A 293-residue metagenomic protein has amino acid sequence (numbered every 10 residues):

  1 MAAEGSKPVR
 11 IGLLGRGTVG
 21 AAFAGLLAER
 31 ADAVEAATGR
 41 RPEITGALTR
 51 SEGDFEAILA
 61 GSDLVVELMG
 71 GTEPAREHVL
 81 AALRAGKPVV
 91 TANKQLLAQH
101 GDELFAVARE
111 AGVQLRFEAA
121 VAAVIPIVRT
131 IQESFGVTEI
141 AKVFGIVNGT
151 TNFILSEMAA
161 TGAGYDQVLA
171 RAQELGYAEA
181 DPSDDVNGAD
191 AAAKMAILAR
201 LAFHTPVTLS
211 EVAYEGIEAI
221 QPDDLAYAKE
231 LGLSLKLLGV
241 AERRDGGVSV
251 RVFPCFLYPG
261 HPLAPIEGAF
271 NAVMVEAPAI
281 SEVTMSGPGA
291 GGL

Functional and structural regions predicted by a protein language model:
A2, G260-L293: ATP-dependent carboxylate/acyl-activation modules
A2-K87: N-terminal glycine-/serine-/threonine-rich beta1-alpha1-beta2 phosphate-ribose binding loop of Rossmann-like
L14, T18, A22, A60 (+10 more regions): Conserved active-site and cofactor/substrate-binding residues in soluble primary-metabolism enzymes
L64-E67, V90-A92, L115-A119, K142-G145 (+1 more regions): General beta-strand structural signal in soluble alpha/beta enzymes
G70-T72, Q95, A120, N148 (+1 more regions): Short glycine-rich anion-binding loops that position phosphate/pyrophosphate groups of nucleotides and phosphorylated
P74-A85, K94-Q132: Rossmann-fold NAD(P)-binding glycine/threonine-rich loop
R109-G112, R116-D185, A189-D190, I197: Rossmann-like NAD(P)H-binding beta-loop-alpha module
Q167-P265, F270-A272: Substrate-binding/catalytic subdomain of NAD(P)-dependent oxidoreductase enzymes
